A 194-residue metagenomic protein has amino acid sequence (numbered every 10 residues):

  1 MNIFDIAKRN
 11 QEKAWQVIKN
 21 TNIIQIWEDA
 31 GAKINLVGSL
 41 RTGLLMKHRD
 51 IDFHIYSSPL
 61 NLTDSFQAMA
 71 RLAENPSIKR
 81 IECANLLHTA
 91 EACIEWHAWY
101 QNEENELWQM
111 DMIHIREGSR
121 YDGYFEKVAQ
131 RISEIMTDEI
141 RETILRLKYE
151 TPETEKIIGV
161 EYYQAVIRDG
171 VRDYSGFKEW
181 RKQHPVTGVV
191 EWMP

Functional and structural regions predicted by a protein language model:
M1-V37: Helical scaffold of the NTase/Pol beta-like nucleotidyltransferase catalytic core
I6-I18, M69, I78, M112 (+1 more regions): Generic hydrophobic, helix-prone segments enriched in Leu/Val/Ile
I23-F66: Active-site nucleotide-donor binding segment shared across nucleotidyl transfer reactions
W27, I34, L72, A98 (+1 more regions): Generic structural hydrophobic/aromatic packing signal, biased to beta-strands
P59-T63, N105-E106, E117-R120: Short, charged/polar surface micro-motifs in flexible loops or helix N-caps
S65-E74: Short amphipathic alpha-helices in soluble, non-transmembrane regions that often serve as interface/regulatory elements
P76-R116: Conserved catalytic core of two-metal-ion nucleotidyltransferases
Q109-P194: Catalytic cores of NTP-dependent nucleotidyl/adenyl transfer enzymes across multiple folds
